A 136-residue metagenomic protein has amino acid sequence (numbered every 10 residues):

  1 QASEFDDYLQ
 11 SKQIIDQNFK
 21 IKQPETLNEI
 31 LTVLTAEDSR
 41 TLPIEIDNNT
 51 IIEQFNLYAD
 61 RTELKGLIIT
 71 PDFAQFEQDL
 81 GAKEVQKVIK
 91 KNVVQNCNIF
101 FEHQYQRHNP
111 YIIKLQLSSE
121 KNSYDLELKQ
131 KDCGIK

Functional and structural regions predicted by a protein language model:
D7-R61, I69: N-proximal, solvent-exposed amphipathic alpha-helical segments enriched in charged/polar residues
I44-I99: Mature extracytoplasmic domains of secretory-pathway proteins
G66-T70, L117-S119, D132: A mature extracytoplasmic/lumenal domain signature
K90-D125: A short amphipathic beta-strand at an alpha->beta junction
D125-K136: Short, low-complexity, Pro/Ser/Thr/Gly-rich segments in the mature regions of secreted, periplasmic
